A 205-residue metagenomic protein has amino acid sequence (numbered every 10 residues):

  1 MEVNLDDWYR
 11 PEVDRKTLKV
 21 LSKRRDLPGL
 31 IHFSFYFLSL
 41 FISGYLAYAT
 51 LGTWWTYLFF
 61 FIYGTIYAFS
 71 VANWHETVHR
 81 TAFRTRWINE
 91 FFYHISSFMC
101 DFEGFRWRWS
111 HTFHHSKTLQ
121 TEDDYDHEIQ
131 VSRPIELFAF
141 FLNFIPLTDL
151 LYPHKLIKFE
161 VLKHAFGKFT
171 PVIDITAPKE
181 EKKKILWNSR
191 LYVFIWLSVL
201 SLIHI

Functional and structural regions predicted by a protein language model:
M1-G64, F98-I205: Non-catalytic, topology-defining segments of multipass membrane proteins
Y67-R86, W107-L119: Acidic (Asp/Glu-rich) catalytic motifs at the cytosolic membrane interface
R84-S97, V131: Post-HEXXH active-site segment of zinc metalloproteases
